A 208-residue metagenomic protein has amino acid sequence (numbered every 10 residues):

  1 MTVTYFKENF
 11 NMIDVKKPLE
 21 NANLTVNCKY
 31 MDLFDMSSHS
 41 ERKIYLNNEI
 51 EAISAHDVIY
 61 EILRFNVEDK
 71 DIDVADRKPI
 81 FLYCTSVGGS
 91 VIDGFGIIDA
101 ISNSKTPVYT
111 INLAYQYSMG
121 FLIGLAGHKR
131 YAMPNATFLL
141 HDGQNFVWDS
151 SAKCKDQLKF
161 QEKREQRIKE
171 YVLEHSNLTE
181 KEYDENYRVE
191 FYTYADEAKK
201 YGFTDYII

Functional and structural regions predicted by a protein language model:
M1-I208: Terminal-region recognition feature
